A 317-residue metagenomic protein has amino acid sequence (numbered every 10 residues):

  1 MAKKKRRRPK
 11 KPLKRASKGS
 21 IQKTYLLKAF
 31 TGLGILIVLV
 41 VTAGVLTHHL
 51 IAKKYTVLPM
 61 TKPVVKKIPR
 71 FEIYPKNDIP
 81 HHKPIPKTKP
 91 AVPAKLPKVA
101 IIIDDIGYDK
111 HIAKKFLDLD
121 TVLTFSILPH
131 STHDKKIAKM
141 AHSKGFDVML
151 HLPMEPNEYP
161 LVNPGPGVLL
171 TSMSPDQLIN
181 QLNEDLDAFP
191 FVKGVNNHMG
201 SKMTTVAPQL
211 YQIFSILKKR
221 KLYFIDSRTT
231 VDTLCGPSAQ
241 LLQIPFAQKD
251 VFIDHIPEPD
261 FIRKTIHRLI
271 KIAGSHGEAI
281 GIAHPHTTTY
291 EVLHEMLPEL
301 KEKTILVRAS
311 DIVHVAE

Functional and structural regions predicted by a protein language model:
A2-P97, I266, V313: Terminal interaction modules at protein C-ends
Y25-I35, H130-K136, T171-N180: Glycine-rich anion/phosphate-binding loops
V92-V162: Active-site beta->alpha N-cap acidic-glycine motif
K95-V99, T121-L123, K144-F146, P190-K193 (+4 more regions): Short, well-ordered coil/turn segments that N-cap beta-strands
D104, V195, I280: Conserved, mostly hydrophobic/aromatic
K114, H133-A138, Y211-S215, I266-G274: Histidine/acidic residue-rich metal-binding segments in metalloenzymes
M140-F191: Substrate-binding cleft of extracellular glycoside hydrolase catalytic domains
S172-I266, H284-I305, D311: Catalytic domains of cell-wall/extracellular-matrix polysaccharide-remodeling enzymes, centered on de-N-acetylation
